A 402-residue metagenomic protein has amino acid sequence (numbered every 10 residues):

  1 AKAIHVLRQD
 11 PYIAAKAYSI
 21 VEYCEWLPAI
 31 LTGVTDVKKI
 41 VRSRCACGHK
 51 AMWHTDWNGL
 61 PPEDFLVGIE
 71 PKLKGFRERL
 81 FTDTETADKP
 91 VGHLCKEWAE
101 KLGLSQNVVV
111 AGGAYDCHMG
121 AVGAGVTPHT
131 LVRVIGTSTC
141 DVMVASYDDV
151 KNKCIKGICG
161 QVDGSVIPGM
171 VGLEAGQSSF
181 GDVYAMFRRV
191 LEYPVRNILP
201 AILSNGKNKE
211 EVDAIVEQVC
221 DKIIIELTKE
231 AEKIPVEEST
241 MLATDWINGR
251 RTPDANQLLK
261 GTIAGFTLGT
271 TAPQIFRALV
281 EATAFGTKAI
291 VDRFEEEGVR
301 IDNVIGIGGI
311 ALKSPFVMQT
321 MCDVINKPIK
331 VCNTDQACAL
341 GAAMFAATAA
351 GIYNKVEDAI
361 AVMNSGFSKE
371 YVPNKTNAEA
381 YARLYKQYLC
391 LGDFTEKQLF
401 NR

Functional and structural regions predicted by a protein language model:
A1-G112, T244, N248, F276 (+1 more regions): Gly/Ser/Thr-rich active-site cleft segment
K2, G120-A121, C140-M143, G341: Adenylate-forming
L7, P28, K96-A99, V122-G123 (+2 more regions): Generic structural signal for well-ordered alpha-helical scaffold segments
P11-A15, V34-V37, A51, G59 (+2 more regions): Glycine/Thr-rich phosphate-binding loops that ligate phosphate moieties of nucleotide and other phosphorylated ligands
A14, E22-Y23, L80, L104-Q106 (+4 more regions): Short, well-ordered loop/turn elements at secondary-structure boundaries
I20, N107-A114, M119, G123 (+3 more regions): Short glycine-aspartate micro-motif
W98, N107-V110, G120-V122, P128-T130 (+3 more regions): Generic recognition of flexible, low-complexity loop/linker segments
